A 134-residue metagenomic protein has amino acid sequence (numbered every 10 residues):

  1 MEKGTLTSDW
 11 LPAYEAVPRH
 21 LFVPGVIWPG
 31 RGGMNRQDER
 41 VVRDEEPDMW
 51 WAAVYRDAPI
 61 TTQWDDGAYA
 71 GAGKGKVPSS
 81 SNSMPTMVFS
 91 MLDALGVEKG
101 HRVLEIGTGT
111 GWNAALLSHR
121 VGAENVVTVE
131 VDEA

Functional and structural regions predicted by a protein language model:
M1-L104, N113, H119-R120: Class I SAM-dependent transferase core
G107: Conserved S-adenosyl-L-methionine
T110: Conserved SAM/SAH-binding loop
N125-E130: Conserved SAM-binding motif I beta-strand of class I
